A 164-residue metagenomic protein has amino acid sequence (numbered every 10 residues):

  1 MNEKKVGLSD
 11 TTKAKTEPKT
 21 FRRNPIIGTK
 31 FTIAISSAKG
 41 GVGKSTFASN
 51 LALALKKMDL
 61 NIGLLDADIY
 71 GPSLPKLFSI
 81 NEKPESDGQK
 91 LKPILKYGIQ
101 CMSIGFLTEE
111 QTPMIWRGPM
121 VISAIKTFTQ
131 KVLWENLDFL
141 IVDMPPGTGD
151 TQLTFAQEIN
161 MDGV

Functional and structural regions predicted by a protein language model:
M1-A38: Extreme N-terminal, non-catalytic leader segments that precede Walker-type/kinase nucleotide-binding cores
A14-K19, E82-S86, I122-T127, P145-G147: Short gly/ser/thr-rich secondary-structure transition/capping motifs
N24-P25, L91-I94, A156-Q157: Replace "in large, NTP-powered and nucleic-acid-processing enzymes" with "in large, NTP-powered factors and other
F31-D68: Walker A/P-loop phosphate-binding motif and the immediately C-terminal alpha-helix
V42-N50, P72-S73, G147-Q152: Short glycine/serine/threonine-rich phosphate/pyrophosphate-binding segments that cradle anionic phosphate groups
N61-W116, I122, T129: Phosphate-binding loop that captures ATP/GTP phosphates
T108-E158: Phosphate-binding/switch loop-helix module in NTP-utilizing enzymes
N160-V164: Helical hairpin unit composed of two closely spaced alpha helices linked by a short loop
